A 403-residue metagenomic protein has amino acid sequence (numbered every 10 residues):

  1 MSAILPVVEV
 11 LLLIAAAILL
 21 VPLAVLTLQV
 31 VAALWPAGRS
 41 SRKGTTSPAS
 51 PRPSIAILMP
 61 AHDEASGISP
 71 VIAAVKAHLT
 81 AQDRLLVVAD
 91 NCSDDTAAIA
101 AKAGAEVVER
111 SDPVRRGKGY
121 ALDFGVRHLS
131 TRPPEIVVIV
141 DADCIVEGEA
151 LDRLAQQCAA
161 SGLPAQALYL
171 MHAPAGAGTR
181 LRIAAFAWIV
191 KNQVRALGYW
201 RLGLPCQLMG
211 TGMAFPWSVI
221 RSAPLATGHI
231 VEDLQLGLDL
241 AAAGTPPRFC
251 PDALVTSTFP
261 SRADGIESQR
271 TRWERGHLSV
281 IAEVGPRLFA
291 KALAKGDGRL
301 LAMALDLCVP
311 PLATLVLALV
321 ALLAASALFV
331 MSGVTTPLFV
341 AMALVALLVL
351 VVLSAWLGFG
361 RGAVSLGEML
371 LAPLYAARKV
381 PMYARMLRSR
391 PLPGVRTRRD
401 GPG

Functional and structural regions predicted by a protein language model:
M1-A49, S354, K379: N-terminal membrane-anchoring/stem segments of glycan-assembly enzymes
V31-A33, R39, S47, D306-S389: Membrane-embedded multi-pass helical conduit in multi-pass membrane proteins, especially envelope-biosynthetic
P53-A56, R84, Q235: Cell-envelope/extracellular polymer assembly enzymes that use nucleotide-activated donors
S69-P70, D94-K102, E109, E149: Acidic helix N-cap motif at the loop->helix transition within catalytic regions of sugar-transfer enzymes
A73-Q82: Short, acidic, metal-binding catalytic loop of nucleotide-sugar glycosyltransferases
A89-A97, D112-V114, I145: A conserved acidic beta->alpha catalytic loop
S111, R115-G125, L129-T131, G148-E149 (+4 more regions): Long helical/loop segments within the catalytic core of UDP-sugar-dependent glycosyltransferases, especially the large
P133-I145: Short beta-strand-to-loop acidic/aromatic patch adjacent to the donor-nucleotide binding site
